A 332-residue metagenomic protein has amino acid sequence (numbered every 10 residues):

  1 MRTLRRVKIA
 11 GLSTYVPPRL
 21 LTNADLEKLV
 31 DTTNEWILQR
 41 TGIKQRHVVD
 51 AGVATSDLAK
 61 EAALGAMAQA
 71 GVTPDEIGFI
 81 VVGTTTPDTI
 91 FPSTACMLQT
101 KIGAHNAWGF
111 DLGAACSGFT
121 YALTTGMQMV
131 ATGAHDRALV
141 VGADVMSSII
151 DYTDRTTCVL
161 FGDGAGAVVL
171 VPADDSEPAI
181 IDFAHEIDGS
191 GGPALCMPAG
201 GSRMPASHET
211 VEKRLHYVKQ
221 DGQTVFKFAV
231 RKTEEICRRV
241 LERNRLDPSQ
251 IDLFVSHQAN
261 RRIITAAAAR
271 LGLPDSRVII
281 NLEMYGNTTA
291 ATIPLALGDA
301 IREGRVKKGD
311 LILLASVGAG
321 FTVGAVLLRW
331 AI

Functional and structural regions predicted by a protein language model:
M1-A51, D154-K227, R231, E235 (+2 more regions): Condensing-enzyme catalytic core mediating Claisen C-C bond formation in acyl metabolism
I9-G11, I37, A66, I77-I80 (+8 more regions): Buried hydrophobic positions in well-ordered alpha/beta secondary-structure cores of metabolic enzymes
Y15, G83-D88, A114-F119, G142-S147 (+3 more regions): Acidic, glycine-rich active-site loops and adjacent beta-strand->loop/helix elements that engage anionic groups
L38-R40, K44-D57, T84-A138, A268-L297: Conserved catalytic cysteine-centered active-site region of acyl-thioester-dependent Claisen-condensing enzymes
A62-G78, E235-D252, A300-R305: Phosphate/pyrophosphate-binding loops at sites that engage ATP/ADP/AMP, CoA/4′-phosphopantetheine, polyphosphate
A131-A165: Flexible, glycine-rich active-site loops centered on histidine and acidic residues that chelate a metal or position
A229-E234, P248-L271: Active-site pocket-lining segment
L295-A315, F321-I332: Catalytic phosphate/nucleotide-handling subdomain of diverse soluble enzymes
